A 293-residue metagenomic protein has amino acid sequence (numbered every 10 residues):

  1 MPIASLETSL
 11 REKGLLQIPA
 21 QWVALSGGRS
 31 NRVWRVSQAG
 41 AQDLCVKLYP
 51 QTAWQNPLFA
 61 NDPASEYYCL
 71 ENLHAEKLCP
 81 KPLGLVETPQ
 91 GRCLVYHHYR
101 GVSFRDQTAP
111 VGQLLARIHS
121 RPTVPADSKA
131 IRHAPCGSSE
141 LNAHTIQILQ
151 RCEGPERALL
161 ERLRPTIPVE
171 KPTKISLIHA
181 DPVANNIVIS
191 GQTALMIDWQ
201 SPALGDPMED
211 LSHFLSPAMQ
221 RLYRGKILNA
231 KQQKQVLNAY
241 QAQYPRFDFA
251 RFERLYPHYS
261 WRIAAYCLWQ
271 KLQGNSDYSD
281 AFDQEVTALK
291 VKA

Functional and structural regions predicted by a protein language model:
M1-P19: Juxta-kinase regulatory segment immediately upstream of eukaryotic protein kinase catalytic domains
S26-S37, L44-V46, P165-E209: Active-site acidic catalytic loop and adjacent metal/ATP-binding pocket of ATP-dependent phosphoryl transfer enzymes
S30, S37-R132, P172: ATP-binding pocket architecture of kinase catalytic cores
A53, S103, I187, L204-D206 (+1 more regions): Conserved protein kinase catalytic core
K77, V86, H119-A126, I167 (+4 more regions): A general structural signal marking secondary-structure boundaries and capping sites
V86, H98-A158, V169, T173-I175 (+3 more regions): A cross-family kinase active-site recognition segment
L211-P245, H258-N275: Active-site activation/catalytic loop segments of kinase-like enzymes and analogous catalytic loops in related
A250-E253, R262-A293: Helical subdomain adjoining the active site within ATP-dependent kinase catalytic cores
